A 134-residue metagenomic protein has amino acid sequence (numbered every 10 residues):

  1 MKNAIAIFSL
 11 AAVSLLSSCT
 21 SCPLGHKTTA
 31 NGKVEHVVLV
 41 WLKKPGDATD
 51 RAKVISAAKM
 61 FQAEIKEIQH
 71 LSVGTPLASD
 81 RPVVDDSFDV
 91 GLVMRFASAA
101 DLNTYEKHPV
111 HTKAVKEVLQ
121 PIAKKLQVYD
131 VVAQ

Functional and structural regions predicted by a protein language model:
M1-A4: Positively charged n-region of N-terminal signal peptides that target proteins for export
I7-S17: Bacterial N-terminal signal peptides
A12, E106-P109: Generic hydrophobic/packing signal
C19-Q69, V73-V93, A97-N103, D130-Q134: Short S/T/G/P-rich N-terminal loop/turn motif that feeds into the first structured element of a domain
H36, H108-H111: Histidine-centered active-site/metal-ligand motif
M60-Q62, V110-V115: A common structural junction motif
E67-I68, A123-K125: A generic structural signal for alpha->beta connector loops
N103-E106, E117-V118, A123: Short, exposed beta-strand-loop hairpins at the edges of beta-sheets in extracellular/periplasmic proteins
